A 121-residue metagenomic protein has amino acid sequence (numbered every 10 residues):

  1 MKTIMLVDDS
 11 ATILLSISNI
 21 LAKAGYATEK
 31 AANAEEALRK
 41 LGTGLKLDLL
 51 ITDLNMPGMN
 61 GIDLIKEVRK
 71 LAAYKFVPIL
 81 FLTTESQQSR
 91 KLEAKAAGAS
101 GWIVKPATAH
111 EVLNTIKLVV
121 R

Functional and structural regions predicted by a protein language model:
L15-K23: Charged docking surfaces used in two-component/phosphorelay signaling
K30-L49: Acidic, metal-coordinating helix/loop segments flanking the phosphotransfer/catalytic sites of two-component signaling
A32-E36, N60-K66: Acidic catalytic/metal-coordinating carboxylates
K46-D48, A73-P78: His-Asp phosphorelay/catalytic-motif detector in bacterial-type signaling
D53, T83: Active-site residues of response regulator receiver
M56: Receiver (REC) domain active-site loop signature in two-component systems and cognate sites in sensor histidine kinases
D63, S86-G101, H110-N114: Alpha4 helix (beta4-alpha4-beta5 surface) of REC/receiver domains from two-component response regulators
K105: A Lys-centered signature of the CheY-like receiver
